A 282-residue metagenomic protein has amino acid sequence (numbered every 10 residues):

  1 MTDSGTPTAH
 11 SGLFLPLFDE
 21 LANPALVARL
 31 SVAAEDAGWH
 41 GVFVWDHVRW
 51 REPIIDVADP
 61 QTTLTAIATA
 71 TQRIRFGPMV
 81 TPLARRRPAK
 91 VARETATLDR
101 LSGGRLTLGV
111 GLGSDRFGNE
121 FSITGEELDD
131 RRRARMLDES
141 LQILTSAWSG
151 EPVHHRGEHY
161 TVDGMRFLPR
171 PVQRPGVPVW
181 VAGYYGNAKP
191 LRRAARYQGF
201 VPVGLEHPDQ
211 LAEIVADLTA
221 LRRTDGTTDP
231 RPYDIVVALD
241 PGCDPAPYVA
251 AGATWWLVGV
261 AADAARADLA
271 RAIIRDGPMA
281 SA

Functional and structural regions predicted by a protein language model:
M1-A282: Active-site-adjacent structural elements that line small-molecule/cofactor binding pockets in enzymes
